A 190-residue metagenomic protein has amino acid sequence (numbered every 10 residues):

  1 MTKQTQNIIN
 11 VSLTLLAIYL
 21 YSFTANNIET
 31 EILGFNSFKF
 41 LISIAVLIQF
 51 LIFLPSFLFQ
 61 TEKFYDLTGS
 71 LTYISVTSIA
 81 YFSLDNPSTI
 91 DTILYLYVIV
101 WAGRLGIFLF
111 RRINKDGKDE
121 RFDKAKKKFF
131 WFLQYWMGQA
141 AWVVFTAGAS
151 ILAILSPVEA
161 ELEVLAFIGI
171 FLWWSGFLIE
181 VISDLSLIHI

Functional and structural regions predicted by a protein language model:
M1, A25-L33, F53-Q60: Short juxtamembrane and helix-loop transition motifs at transmembrane-helix boundaries in membrane proteins
M1-L13: N-terminal membrane topogenic signal
V11-L15, Y19, F38-F50, I74 (+5 more regions): Alpha-helical transmembrane spans of integral membrane proteins, capturing the lipid-embedded, hydrophobic core of TM
Y19-S43, V76-L96, A147-G169: Helix-coil boundary and interhelical linker segments in multi-pass alpha-helical membrane proteins
Q49, Y97-R104, L172-E180: Alpha-helical transmembrane segments of multi-pass membrane proteins
L51, S150, S183-D184: Hydrophobic/aromatic residues in alpha-helical transmembrane segments
L58-P157: Intramembrane catalytic core of multi-pass membrane enzymes that act on lipidic substrates
I188-I190: Conserved small/polar residues in nucleotide/adenosyl-binding loops
